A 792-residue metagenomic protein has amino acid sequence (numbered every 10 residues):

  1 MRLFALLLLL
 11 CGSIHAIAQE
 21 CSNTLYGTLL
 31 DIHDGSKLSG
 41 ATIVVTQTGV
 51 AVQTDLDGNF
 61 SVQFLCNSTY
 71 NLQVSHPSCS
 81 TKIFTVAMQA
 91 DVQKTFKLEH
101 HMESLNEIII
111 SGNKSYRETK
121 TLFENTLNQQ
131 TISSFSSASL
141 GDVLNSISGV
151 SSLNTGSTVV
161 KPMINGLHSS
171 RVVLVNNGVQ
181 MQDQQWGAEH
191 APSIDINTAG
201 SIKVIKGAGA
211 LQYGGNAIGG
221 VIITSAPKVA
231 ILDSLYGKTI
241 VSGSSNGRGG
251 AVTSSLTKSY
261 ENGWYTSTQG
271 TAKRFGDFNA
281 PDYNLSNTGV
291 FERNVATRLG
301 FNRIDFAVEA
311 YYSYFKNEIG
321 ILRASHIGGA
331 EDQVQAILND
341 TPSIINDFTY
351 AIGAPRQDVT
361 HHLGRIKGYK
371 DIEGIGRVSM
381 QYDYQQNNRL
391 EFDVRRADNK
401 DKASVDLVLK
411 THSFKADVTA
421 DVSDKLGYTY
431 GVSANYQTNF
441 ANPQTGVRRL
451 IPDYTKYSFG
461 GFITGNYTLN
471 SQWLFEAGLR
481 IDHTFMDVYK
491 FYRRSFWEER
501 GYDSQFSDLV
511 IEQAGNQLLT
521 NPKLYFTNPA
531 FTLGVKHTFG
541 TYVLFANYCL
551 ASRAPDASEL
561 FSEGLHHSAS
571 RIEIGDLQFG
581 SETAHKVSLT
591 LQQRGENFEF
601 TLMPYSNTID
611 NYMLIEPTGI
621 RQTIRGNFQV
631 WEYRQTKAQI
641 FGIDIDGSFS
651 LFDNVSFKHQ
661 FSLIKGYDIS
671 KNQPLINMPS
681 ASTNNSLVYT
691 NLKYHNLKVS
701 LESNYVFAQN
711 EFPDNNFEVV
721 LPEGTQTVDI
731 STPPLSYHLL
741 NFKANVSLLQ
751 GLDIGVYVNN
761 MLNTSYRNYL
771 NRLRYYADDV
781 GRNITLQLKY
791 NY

Functional and structural regions predicted by a protein language model:
L30, V44, S75-C79, Q89-S133 (+1 more regions): Short, acidic, small-residue-rich periplasmic hinge/interaction motif at the N-terminus of Gram-negative outer-membrane
Q93-K97, L140-V143, V160-M163, V175 (+4 more regions): N-terminal periplasmic accessory domains that precede and gate Gram-negative outer-membrane beta-barrel machines
V179-K206: Short acidic/polar hinge/loop motifs at secondary-structure boundaries that mediate gating or recognition
T198-G200, L211-D282, N287-V295, R303-F306: Outer-membrane beta-barrel translocator/receptor signature
F275, P281, S286-T288, A307-D371 (+3 more regions): Flexible loop and strand-edge segments within Gram-negative outer membrane beta-barrel domains
K402-V418, G460, I574-G580, K586 (+3 more regions): Outer membrane beta-barrel strand-and-loop segments of large Gram-negative receptors, especially TonB-dependent
S423-T429, S433-N435, V447-I609, L697: Structural signature of Gram-negative outer-membrane beta-barrels, strongest in the C-terminal barrel of TonB-dependent
S471, Y605-I609, T618-I620, G626-D714 (+1 more regions): Gram-negative outer-membrane beta-barrel transporters
